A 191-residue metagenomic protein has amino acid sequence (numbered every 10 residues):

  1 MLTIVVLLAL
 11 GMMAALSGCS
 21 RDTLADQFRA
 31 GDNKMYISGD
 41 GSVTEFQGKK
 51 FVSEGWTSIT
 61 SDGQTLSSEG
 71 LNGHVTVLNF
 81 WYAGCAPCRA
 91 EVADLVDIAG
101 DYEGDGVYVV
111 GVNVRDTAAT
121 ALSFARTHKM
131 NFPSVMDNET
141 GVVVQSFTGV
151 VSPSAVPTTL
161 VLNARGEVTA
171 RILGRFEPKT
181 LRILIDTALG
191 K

Functional and structural regions predicted by a protein language model:
M1-T57, K191: N-terminal targeting signals for export/organelle localization
S17, S61-D62, A164: Short, ordered coil/turn segments that flank beta-strands lining enzyme active or ligand-binding pockets
G48, S53-T76: A short beta-strand-turn-helix
L66-R89, L95: Short active-site neighborhood of thiol/selenol oxidoreductases, capturing the structured segment around
N79, Y108-G111, P133-M136: Structural recognition of the beta-strand scaffold that forms the well-ordered cores of secreted hydrolase catalytic
R89-K129, T140-S146: Structural microenvironment flanking redox-active thiols in thiol-disulfide oxidoreductases
R126-M130, D137-G190: Thiol/disulfide oxidoreductase modules built on the thioredoxin-like
